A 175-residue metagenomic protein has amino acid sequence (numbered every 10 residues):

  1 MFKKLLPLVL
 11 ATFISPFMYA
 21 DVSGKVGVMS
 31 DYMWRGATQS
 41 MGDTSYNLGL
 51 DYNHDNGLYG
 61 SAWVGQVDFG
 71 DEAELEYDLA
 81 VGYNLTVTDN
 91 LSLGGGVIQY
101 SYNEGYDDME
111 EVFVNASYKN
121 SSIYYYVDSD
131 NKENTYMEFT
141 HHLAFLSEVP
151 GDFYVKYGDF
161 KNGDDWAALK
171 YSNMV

Functional and structural regions predicted by a protein language model:
F2-L6, P16-V175: Outer-membrane beta-barrel proteins
T12-F13: Repetitive helical segments and hydrophobic/amphipathic motifs
